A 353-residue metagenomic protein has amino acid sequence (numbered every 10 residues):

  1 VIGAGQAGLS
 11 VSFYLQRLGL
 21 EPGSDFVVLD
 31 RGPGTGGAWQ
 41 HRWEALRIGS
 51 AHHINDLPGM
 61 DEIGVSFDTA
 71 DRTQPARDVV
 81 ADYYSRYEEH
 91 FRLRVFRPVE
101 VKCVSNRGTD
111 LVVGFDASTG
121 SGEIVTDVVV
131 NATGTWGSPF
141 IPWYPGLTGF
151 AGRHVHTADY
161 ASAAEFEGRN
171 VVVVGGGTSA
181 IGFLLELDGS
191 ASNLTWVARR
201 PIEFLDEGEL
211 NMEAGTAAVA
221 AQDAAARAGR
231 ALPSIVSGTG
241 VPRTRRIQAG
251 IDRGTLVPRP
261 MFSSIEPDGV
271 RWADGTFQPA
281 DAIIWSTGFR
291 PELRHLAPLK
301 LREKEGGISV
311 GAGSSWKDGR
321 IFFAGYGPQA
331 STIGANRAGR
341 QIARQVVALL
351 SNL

Functional and structural regions predicted by a protein language model:
V1-P33, G37-Q40, E44-A45, T69-L353: Flavin (primarily FAD) cofactor-binding/catalytic cores of flavoenzymes
G34-I63: Redox-cofactor-proximal catalytic regions of oxidoreductases
D56-S66, A225-R230: Short, basic/glycine-rich phosphate-binding loops at helix/coil junctions that contact nucleotide phosphates
